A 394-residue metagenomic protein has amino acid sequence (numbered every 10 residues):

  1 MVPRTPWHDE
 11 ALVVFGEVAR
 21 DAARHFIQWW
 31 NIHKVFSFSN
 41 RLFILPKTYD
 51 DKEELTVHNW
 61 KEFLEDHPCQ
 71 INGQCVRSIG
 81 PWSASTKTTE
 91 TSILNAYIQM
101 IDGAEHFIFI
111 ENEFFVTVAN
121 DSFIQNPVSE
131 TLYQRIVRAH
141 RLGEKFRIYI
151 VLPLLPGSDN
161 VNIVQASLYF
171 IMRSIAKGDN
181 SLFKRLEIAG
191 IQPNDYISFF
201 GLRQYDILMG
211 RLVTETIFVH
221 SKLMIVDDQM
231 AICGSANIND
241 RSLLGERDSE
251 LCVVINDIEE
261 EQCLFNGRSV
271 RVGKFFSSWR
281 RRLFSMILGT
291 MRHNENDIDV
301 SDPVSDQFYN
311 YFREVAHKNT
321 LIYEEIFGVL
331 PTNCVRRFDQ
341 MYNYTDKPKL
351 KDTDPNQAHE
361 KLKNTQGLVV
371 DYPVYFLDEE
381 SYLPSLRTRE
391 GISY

Functional and structural regions predicted by a protein language model:
M1-Y394: Charged, low-complexity intrinsically disordered terminal segments
